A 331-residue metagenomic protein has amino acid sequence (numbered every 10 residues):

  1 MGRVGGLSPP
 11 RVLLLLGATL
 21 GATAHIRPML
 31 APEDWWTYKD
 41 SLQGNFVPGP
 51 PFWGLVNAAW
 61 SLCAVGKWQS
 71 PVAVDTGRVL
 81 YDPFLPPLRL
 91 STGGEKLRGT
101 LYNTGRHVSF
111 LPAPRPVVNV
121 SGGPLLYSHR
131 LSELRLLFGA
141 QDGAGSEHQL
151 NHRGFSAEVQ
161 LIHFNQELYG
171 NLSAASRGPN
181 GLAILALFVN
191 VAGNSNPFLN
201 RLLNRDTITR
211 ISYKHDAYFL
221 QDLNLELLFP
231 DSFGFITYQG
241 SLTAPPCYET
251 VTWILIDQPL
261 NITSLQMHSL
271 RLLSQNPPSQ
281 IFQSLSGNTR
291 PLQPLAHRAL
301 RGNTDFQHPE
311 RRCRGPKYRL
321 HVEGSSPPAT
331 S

Functional and structural regions predicted by a protein language model:
G2-S331: Alpha-carbonic anhydrase
